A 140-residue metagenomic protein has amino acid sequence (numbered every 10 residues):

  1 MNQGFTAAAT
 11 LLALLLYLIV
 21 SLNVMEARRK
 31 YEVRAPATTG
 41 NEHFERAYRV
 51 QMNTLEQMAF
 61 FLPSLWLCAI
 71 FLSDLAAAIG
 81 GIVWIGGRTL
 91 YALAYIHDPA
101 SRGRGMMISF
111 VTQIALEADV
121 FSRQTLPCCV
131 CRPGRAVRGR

Functional and structural regions predicted by a protein language model:
N2, E42-E45, G105-F121: Small-residue-rich segments of transmembrane alpha-helices in multi-pass membrane proteins, especially helix faces
F5-I19: Alpha-helical transmembrane segments
L22-R49: Cytosolic, membrane-interface loops and tails of multi-pass inner-membrane proteins
N53-L65, Q113: Core segments of transmembrane alpha-helices that mediate helix-helix packing or line hydrophobic substrate/ligand
F61-P63, C68-L93: Mid-chain, well-packed structural core segment of small domains
L90-I114: Interfacial loop-to-transmembrane junctions
V120-R132: Juxtamembrane boundary at the C-terminal end of a transmembrane helix
P133-G139: Short, intrinsically disordered C-terminal tails of secreted or membrane-associated proteins
